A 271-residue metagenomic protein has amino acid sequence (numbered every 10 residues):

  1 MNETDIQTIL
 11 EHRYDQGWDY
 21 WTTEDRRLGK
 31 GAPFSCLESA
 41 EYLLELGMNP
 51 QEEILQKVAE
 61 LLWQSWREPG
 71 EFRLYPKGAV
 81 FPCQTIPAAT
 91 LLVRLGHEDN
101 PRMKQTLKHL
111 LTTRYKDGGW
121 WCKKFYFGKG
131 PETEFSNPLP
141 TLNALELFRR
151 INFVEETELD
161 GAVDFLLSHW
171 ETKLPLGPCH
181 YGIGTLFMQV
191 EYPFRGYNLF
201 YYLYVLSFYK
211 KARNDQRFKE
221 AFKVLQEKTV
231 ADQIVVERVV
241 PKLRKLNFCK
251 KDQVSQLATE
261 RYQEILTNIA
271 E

Functional and structural regions predicted by a protein language model:
M1-E271: Preference for long, amphipathic alpha-helical scaffolds in soluble/luminal domains and all-alpha bundles
